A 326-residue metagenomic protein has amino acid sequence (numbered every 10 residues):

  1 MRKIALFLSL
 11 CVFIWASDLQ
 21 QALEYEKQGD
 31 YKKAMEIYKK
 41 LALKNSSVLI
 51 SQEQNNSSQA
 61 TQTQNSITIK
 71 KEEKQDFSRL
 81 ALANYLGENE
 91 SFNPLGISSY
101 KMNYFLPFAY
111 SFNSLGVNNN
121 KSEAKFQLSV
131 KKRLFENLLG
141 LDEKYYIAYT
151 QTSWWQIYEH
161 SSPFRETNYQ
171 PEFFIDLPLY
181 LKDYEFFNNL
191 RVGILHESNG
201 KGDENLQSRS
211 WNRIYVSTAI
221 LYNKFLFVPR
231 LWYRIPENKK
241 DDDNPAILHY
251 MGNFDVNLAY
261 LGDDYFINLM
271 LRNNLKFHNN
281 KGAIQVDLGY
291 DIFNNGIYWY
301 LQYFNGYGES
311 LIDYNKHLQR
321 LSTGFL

Functional and structural regions predicted by a protein language model:
M1-R79: Cleavable N-terminal export/targeting peptides
Y25, G96-K121, F135-D263, L271-N273 (+3 more regions): Outer-membrane pore/translocation modules
Q52-F112: N-terminal regions that are enriched for targeting/export leaders and immediately downstream pro/stem segments
F126: Gly/Thr-rich phosphate-binding loop signature of adenosyl cofactor/nucleotide-binding cores
V130, L301: Conserved, mostly hydrophobic/aromatic
F266-I292, I297: Glycine/small-residue-rich hydrophobic helix-like segments
H317-L326: Outer-membrane beta-barrel "beta-signal"
